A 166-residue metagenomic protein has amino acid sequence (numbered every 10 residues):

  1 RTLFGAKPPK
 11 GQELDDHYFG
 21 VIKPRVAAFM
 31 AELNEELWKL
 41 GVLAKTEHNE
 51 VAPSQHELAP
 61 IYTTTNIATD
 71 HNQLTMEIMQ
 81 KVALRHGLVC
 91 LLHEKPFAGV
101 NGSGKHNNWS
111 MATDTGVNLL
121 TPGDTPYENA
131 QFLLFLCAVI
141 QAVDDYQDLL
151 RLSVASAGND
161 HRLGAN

Functional and structural regions predicted by a protein language model:
R1-H86, C90-L92, V100-N166: Glycine-rich, acidic/polar active-site loops that bind/position phosphate-bearing ligands
P96: Glycine-rich N-terminal segment of FAD-binding domains in flavoprotein oxidoreductases, spanning the beta-loop-helix
